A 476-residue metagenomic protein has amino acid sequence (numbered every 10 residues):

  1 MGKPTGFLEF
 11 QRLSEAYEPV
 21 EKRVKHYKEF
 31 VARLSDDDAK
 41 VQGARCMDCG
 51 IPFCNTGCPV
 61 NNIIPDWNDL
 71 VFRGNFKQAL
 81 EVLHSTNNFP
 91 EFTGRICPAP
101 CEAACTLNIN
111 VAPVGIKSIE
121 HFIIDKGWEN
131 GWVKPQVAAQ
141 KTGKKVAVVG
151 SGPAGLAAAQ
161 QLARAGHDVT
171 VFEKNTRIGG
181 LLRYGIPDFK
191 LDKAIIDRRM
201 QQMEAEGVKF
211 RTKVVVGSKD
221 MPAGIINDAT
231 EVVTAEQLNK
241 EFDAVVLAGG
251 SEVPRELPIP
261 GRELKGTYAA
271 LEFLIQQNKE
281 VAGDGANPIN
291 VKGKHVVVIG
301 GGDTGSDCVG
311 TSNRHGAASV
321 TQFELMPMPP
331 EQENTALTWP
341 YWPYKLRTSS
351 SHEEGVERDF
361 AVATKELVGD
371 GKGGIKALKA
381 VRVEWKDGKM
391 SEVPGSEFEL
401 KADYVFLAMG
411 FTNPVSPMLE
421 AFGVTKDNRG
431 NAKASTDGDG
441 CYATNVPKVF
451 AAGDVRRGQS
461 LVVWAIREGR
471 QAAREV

Functional and structural regions predicted by a protein language model:
T5-A32, N61-R73, L80-L83, I109 (+7 more regions): Beta1-alpha1 glycine-rich phosphate/pyrophosphate-binding loop at the start of Rossmann-like nucleotide-binding domains
L13, R23-D37, Q42-R45, F360 (+2 more regions): C-terminal catalytic lobe of FAD-dependent flavoproteins
R23-V41, I63-R95, A99, N110-Q140 (+1 more regions): Ferredoxin-type iron-sulfur electron-transfer modules in oxidoreductases and energy-metabolism complexes
C46-C54, C58, T93-C97, C101 (+1 more regions): Short cysteine clusters
Q78, Q140-K141, K145-V149, D197-I259 (+4 more regions): Feature captures the FAD/FMN-dependent oxidoreductase FAD-binding
V149-P153, G300-G302, D454: Glycine-rich Rossmann-fold phosphate-binding loop(s) that bind the pyrophosphate of adenine dinucleotide cofactors
E263-G293, K386-Q459: FAD-site-proximal beta/loop scaffold in flavoenzymes
G305-G310, H315, V455-V476: A conserved FAD-binding loop/helix module that cradles the flavin
